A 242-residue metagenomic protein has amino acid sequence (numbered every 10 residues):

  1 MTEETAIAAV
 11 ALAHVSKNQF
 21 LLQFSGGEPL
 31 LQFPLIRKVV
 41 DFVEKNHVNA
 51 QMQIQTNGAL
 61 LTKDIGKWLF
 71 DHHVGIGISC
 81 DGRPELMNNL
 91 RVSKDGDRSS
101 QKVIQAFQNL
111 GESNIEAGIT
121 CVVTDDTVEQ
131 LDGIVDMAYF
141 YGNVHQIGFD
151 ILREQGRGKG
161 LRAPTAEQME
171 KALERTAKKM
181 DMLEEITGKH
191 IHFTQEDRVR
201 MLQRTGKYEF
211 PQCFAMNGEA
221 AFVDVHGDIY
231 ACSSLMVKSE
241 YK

Functional and structural regions predicted by a protein language model:
M1-D150: Conserved glycine-rich "GG(E/T)P / GGGxP" loop and the immediately following alpha-helix in the radical SAM core
L90-I104, Q108-N217, F222-H226, M236-S239: Radical SAM enzyme [4Fe-4S]-AdoMet core and its adjacent flexible, acidic and glycine-rich loops/tails across
K242: Short, solvent-exposed cationic patches
